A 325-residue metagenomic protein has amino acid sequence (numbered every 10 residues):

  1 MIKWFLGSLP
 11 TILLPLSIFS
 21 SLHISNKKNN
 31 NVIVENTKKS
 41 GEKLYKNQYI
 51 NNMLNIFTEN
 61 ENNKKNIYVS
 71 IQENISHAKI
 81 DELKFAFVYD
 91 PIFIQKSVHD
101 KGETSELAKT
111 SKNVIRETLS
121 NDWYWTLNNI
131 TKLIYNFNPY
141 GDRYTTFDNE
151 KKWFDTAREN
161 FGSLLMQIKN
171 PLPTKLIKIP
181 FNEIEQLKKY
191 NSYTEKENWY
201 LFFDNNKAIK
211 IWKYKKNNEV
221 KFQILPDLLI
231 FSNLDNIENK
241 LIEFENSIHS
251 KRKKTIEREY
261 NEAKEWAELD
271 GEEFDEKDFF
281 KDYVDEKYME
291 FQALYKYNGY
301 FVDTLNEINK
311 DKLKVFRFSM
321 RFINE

Functional and structural regions predicted by a protein language model:
M1-S8, I18-E325: Low-complexity, repetitive regions of proteins mediating host interaction that are extracellular, surface-exposed
P10-L14: Extracellular/surface recognition and adhesion modules
